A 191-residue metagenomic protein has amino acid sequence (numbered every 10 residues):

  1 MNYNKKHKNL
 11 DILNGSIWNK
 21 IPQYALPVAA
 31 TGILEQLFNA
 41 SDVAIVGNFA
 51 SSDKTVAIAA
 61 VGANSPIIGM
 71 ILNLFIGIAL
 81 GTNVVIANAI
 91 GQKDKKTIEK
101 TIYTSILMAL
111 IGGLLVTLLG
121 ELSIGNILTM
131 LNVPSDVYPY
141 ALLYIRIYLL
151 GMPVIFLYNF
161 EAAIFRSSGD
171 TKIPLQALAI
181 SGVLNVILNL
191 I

Functional and structural regions predicted by a protein language model:
M1-A25, I86-P153, I191: Short alpha-helical transmembrane segments in multi-pass integral membrane proteins
W18-L37, S41, I67-L74, L150 (+1 more regions): Residue-level signal for short hydrophobic patches within transmembrane helices of multi-pass membrane transporters
A25, G32, G62-S65, A109 (+4 more regions): Residue-level recognition of transmembrane alpha-helices in multi-pass small-molecule transporters/permeases
A30, D42-V46, V61, I86 (+8 more regions): Hydrophobic/aromatic residues within transmembrane alpha-helices of membrane transport systems, especially the TMDs
V46-G69, S135-Y140: Interfacial/gating helices of multi-pass transporter permease domains
I58-T117, I155-P174: Small-residue-rich hydrophobic transmembrane alpha-helices
G120, I173-I191: Alpha-helical transmembrane segments of multi-pass membrane transporters and transport-associated inner-membrane enzymes
